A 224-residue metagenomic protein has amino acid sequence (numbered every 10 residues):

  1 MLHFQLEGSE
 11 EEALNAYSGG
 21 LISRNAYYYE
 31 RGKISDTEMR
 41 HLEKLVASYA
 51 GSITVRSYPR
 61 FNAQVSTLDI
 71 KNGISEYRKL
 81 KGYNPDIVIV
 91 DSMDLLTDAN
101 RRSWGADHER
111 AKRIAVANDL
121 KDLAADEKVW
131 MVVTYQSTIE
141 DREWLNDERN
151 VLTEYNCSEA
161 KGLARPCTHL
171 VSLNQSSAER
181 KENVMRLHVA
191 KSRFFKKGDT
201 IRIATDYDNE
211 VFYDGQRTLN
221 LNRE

Functional and structural regions predicted by a protein language model:
M1-N84, T200-R202: Cytosolic-facing regulatory segments adjacent to core modules
L2-Q5, T54-S57, I89, V133 (+2 more regions): Structured core elements
Q5-G8, S92, V129, V133-T138 (+2 more regions): A short beta-strand-to-loop transition that corresponds to the Sensor-1 phosphate-sensing loop of AAA+ P-loop ATPases
E10, R113-A117, N156, A160: Amphipathic alpha-helical segments in well-structured domains
E10-N15, L95-R101, E140-W144: Short acidic/His/Gly/Ser-rich catalytic and metal-binding motifs that mark active-site loops of diverse hydrolases
Y17-L21, S103-G105, D147-N150: Short secondary-structure boundary/capping segments
Y27-Y29, E43-V46, T67-V88, D122-E127 (+1 more regions): C-terminal regions of RecA-like/P-loop NTPase motor modules
T54-L123: Phosphate-binding/switch loop-helix module in NTP-utilizing enzymes
